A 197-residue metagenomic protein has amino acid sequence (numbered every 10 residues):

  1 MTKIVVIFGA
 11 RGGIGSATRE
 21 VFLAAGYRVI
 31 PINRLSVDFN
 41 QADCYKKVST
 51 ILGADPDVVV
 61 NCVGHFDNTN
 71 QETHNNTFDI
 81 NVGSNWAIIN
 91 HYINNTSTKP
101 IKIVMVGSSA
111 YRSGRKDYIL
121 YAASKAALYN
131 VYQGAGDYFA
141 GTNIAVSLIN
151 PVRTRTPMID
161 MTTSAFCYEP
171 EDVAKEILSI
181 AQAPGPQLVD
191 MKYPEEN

Functional and structural regions predicted by a protein language model:
I7-F8, V60-G64, K102-S108, A145-N150: Structural signature of the Rossmann-like NAD(P)-dependent dehydrogenase/reductase core
F8-R11, G15-R19: N-terminal Rossmann NAD(P)H-binding glycine-rich loop of SDR-like oxidoreductase domains
I32-Y45: Rossmann-fold cofactor-recognition segment
F66, N70-F78: Substrate-binding pocket helix/loop in short-chain dehydrogenase/reductase
F66-T69, I101-A140, R153: Catalytic loop of short-chain dehydrogenase/reductase
L148-I149, T163-N197: C-terminal helical subdomain
P151-M161: Short, flexible catalytic-loop segment of classical short-chain dehydrogenase/reductase
